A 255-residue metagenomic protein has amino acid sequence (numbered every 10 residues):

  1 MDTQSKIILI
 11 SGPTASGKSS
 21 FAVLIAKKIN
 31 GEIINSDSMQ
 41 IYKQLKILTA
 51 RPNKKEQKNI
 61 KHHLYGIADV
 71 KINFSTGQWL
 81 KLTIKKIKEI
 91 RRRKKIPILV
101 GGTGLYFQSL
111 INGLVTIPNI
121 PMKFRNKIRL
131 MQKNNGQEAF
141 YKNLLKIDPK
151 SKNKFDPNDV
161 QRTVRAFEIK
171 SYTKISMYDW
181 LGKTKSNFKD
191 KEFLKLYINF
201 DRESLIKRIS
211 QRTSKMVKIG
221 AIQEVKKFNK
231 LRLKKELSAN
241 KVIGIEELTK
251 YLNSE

Functional and structural regions predicted by a protein language model:
M1-E255: Phosphate/pyrophosphate-binding catalytic cores of soluble transferases and nucleic-acid-acting enzymes
